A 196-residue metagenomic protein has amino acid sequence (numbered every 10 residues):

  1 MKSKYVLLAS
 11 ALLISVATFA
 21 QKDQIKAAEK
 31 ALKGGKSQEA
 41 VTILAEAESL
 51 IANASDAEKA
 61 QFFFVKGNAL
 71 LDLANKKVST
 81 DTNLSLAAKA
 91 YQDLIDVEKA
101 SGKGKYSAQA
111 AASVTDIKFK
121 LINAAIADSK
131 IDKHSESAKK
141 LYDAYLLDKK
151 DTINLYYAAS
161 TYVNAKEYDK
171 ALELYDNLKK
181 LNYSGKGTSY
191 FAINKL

Functional and structural regions predicted by a protein language model:
A27, K59, K66, L73 (+3 more regions): Structural register within alpha-helical repeat arrays
S37, K77, L84, H134-S135 (+1 more regions): TPR-repeat structural position
A52, K99, K149-K150, Y183: Short coil turns that delineate tetratricopeptide repeat
A57, F62, G104, N154 (+1 more regions): TPR alpha-solenoid repeat register
